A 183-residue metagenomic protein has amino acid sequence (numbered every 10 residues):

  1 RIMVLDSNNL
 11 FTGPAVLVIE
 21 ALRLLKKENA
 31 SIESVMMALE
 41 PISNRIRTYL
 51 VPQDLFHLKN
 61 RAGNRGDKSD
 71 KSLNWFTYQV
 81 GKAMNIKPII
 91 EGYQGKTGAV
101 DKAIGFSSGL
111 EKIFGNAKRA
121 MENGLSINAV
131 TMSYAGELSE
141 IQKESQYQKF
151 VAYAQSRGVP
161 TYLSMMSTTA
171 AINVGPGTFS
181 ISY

Functional and structural regions predicted by a protein language model:
R1-M3, N9-V174, T178-F179: Mixed-charge interfacial surface used for oligomerization/domain docking and macromolecular partner engagement
S182-Y183: A short, hydrophobic beta-strand/beta-hairpin element that forms part of a small beta-sheet core
